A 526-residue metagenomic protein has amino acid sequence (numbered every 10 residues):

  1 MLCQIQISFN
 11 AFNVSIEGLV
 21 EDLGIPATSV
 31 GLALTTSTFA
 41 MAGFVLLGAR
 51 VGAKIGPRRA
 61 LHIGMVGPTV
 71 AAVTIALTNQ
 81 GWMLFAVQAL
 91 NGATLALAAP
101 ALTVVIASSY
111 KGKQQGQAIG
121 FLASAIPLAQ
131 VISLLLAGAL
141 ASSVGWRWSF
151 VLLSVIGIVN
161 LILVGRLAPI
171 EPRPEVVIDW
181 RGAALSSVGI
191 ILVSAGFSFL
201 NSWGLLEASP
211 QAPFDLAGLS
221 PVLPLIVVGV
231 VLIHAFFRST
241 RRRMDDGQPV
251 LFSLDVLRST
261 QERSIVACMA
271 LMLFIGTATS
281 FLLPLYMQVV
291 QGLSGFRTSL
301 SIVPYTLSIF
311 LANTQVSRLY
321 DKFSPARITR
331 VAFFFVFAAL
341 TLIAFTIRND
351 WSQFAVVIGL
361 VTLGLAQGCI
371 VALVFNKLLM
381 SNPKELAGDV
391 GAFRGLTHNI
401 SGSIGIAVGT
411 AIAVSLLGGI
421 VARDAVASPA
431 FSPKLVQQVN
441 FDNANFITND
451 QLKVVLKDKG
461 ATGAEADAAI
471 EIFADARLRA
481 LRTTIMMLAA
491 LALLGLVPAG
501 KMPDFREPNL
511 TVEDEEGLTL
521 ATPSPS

Functional and structural regions predicted by a protein language model:
L2, L34, T38, Q117-P127 (+6 more regions): Small-residue-rich transmembrane alpha-helices and their cytosolic helix-loop interfaces in multi-pass secondary
C3-M41, V45, R50, N91 (+3 more regions): Transmembrane core module of solute transporters
V14, G43-R50, L135, I162 (+6 more regions): Residue-level hotspots within transmembrane alpha-helices of multi-pass secondary transporters
L19-V20, V51-G52, L136-V144, F197 (+4 more regions): Interfacial helix-cap and linker-helix signal at transmembrane-aqueous boundaries of multi-pass secondary transporters
A53-G189, F199: Helix-loop-helix hairpins in multi-pass membrane proteins, especially solute transporters
G56-V66, T78-F85, A98-V104, S108-A118 (+4 more regions): C-terminal module of multi-pass small-molecule transporters
S143-A267: Hydrophobic transmembrane-helix bundles of small-molecule transporters
R242, K434-S526: Transmembrane-helix exit segments and adjacent C-terminal regions of multi-pass membrane proteins
